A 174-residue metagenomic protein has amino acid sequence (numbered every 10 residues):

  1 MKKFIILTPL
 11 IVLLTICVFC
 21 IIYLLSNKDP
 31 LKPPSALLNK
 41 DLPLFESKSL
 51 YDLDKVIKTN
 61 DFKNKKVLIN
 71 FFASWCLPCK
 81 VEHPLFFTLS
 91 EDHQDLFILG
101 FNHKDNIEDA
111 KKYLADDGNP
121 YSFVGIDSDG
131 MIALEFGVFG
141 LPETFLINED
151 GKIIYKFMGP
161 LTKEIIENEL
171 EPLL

Functional and structural regions predicted by a protein language model:
M1-K48: N-terminal targeting signals for export/organelle localization
K40-V67: Short extracytoplasmic
L44, D95, Y121-S122: A generic structural signal for alpha->beta connector loops
I57-K80, F86: Short active-site neighborhood of thiol/selenol oxidoreductases, capturing the structured segment around
K63-K66, A110, P120: Conserved N-terminal glycine/acidic-rich loop preference
V81-G118, S128-E135: Structural microenvironment flanking redox-active thiols in thiol-disulfide oxidoreductases
A115-P120, D127-L174: Thiol/disulfide oxidoreductase modules built on the thioredoxin-like
